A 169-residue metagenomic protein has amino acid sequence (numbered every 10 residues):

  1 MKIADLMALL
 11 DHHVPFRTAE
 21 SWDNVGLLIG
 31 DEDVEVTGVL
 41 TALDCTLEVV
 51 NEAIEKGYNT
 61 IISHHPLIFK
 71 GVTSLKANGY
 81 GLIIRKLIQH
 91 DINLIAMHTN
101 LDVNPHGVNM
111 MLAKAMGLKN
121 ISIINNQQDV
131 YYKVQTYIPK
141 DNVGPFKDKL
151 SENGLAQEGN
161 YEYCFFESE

Functional and structural regions predicted by a protein language model:
M1-E169: Hydrophobic structural segments
